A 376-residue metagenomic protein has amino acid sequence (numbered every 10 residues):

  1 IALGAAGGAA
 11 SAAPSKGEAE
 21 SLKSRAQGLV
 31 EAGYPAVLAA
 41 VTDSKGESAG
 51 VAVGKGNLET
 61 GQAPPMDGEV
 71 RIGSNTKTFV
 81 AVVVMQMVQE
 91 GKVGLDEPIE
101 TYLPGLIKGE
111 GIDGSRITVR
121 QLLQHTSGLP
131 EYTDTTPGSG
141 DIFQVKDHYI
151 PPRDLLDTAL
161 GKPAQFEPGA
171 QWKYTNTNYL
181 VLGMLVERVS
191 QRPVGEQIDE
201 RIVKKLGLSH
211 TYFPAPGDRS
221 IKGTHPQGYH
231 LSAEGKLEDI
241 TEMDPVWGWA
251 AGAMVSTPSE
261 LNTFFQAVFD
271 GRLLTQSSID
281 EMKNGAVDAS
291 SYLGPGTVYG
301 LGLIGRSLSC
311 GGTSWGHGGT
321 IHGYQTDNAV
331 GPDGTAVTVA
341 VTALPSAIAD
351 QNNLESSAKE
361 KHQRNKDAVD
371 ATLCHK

Functional and structural regions predicted by a protein language model:
I1-A13: Secretory targeting and sorting signals
S11-V51, E242-K376: Catalytic loop of the DD-peptidase/beta-lactamase superfamily, centered on the K-T-G motif and neighboring
E18, L22, I72, T76 (+4 more regions): Hydrophobic (often cysteine-bearing) scaffold residues that line and stabilize catalytic clefts of nucleotide/cofactor
A26, K45, K77-V80, V84 (+7 more regions): Residue-level preference for non-acidic, small/hydrophobic
G33-P35, T60-L122, F166-T175, W249 (+1 more regions): Short active-site loop at a secondary-structure junction that contains or immediately precedes the catalytic residue(s)
A40-T42, P98, D199: Outer-envelope exported proteins of Gram-negative bacteria
G54-G56: Solvent-exposed serine/threonine-rich low-complexity stretches and specific carbohydrate-binding patches
G111-S314, G318: Short, surface-exposed loop or secondary-structure junction motifs that flank catalytic or metal-binding residues
